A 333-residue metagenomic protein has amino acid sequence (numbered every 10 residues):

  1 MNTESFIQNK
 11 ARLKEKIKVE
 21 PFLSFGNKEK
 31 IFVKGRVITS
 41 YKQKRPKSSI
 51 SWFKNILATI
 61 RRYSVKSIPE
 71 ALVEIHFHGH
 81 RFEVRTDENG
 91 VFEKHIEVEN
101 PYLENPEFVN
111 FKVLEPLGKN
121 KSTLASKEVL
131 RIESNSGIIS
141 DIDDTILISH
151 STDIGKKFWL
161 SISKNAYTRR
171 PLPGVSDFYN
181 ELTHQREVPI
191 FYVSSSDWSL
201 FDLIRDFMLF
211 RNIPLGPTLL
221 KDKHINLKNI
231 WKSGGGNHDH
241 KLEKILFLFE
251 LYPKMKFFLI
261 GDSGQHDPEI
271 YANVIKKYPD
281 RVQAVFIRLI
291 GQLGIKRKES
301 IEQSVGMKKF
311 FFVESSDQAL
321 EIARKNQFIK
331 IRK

Functional and structural regions predicted by a protein language model:
M1-L130, D317-K333: Intrinsically disordered, serine/threonine/proline
E128-I132, F249-L251: A short acidic-Thr-Gly-centered motif at the start of a beta-strand
S136-I138, I190, F257: Generic beta-sheet signal
S136-S151, Y271: Asp-based phosphoryl-transfer active-site loop
L147, T152-L172: Metal-dependent phosphoesterase signature
S161-A166, P189-Y192, N229-S233: Surface-exposed cleft-lining segments at the edges of enzyme active sites
N165-I190, W198-D202, D239: Short, acidic loop-to-helix structural element flanking the phosphoryl-transfer center in phosphate-processing enzymes
S196-K333: C-terminal cap/substrate-recognition subdomain and adjoining C-terminal extension of metal-dependent phosphatase-like
